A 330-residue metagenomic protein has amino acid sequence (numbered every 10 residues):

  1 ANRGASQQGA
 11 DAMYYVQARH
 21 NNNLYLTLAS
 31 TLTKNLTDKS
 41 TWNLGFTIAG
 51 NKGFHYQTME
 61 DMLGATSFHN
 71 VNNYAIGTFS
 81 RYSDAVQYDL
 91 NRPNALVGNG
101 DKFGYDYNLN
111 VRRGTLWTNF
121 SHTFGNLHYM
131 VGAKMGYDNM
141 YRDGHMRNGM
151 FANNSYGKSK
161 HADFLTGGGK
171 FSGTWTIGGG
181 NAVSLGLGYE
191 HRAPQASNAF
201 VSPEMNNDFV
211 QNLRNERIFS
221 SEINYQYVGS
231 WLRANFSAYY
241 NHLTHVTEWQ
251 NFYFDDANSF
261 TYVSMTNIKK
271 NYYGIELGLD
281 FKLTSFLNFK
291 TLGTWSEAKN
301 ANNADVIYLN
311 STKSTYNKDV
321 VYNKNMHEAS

Functional and structural regions predicted by a protein language model:
A1-K52, Q57, R233-N235: Outer-membrane beta-barrel domain signature, strongest for Gram-negative TonB-dependent receptors and also present
M13-A18, T31, G100-D106, G149-K160 (+5 more regions): Extracellular loop and loop/strand-boundary signature of outer-membrane beta-barrel proteins
Y15, T41-G178, A193, N198-P203: Signature of Gram-negative outer-membrane beta-barrel scaffolds
L28-K34, L116-H122, M135, F171-W175 (+4 more regions): Residues on the lipid-exposed face of transmembrane beta-strands in outer-membrane beta-barrel proteins
K39-W42, N126-Y129, G180-V183, W231-A234 (+1 more regions): Repeated loop/turn-to-beta-strand initiation elements of outer-membrane beta-barrel proteins
L44-G50, V131-Y137, L185-Y189, Y225 (+2 more regions): Transmembrane beta-barrel strands of outer-membrane/channel proteins
V86-L96, N139-M150, H161, W175-S221 (+3 more regions): Surface-exposed extracellular loop regions of Gram-negative outer-membrane beta-barrel proteins, predominantly
Y240-H242, F260-S330: Gram-negative outer-membrane beta-barrel transporters
